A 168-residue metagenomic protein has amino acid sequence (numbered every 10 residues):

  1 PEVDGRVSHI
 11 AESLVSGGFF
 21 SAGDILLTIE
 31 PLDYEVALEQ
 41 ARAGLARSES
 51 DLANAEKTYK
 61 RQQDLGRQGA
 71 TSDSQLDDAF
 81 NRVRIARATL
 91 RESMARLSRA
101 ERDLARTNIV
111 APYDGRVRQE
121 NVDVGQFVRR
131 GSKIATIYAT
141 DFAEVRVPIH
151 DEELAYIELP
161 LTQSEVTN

Functional and structural regions predicted by a protein language model:
P1-A11, A95-P112, I137-A139, V145-R146: Short beta-strand-turn/beta-hairpin segments enriched in glycine/proline and small hydrophobics that form edge-strand
P1-G44, Q68, R116-D123, R130-S132 (+1 more regions): Long, amphipathic coiled-coil "stalk"/hairpin helices in large membrane-associated assemblies
V15, A79-R82, G125: Residue-level detector of alpha-helical segments with a strong bias toward transmembrane helices and their helix-loop
G18-A22, N108-L161: Surface-exposed patches in structured soluble domains
D33-R102, E120, V145: Alpha-helical coiled-coil segments
Q163-N168: Short conserved beta-strand and strand-loop elements enriched in small hydrophobics with frequent Asp/Gly
